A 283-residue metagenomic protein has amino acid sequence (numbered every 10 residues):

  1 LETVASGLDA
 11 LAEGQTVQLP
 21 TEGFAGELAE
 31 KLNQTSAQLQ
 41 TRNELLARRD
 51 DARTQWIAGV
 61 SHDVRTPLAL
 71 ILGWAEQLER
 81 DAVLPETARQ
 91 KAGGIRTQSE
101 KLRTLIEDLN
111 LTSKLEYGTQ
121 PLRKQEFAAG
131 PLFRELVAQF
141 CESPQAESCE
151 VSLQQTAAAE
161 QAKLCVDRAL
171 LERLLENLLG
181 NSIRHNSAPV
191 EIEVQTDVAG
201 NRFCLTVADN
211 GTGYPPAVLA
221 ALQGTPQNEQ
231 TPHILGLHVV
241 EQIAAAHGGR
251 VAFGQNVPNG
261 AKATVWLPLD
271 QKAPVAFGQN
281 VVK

Functional and structural regions predicted by a protein language model:
L1-A58, I71-E79, E100, I234 (+5 more regions): Membrane-proximal HAMP signal-relay module
Y117-L122, K163-V166: Conserved micro-motifs of the catalytic ATP-binding
G118, S143-Q155: Short conserved segments within the C-terminal catalytic ATPase subdomain
R123-A138: A conserved beta-strand-to-alpha-helix junction within the catalytic ATP-binding
S182-I183: Short helix-loop "hinge" at the ATP-lid/N-box region of the Bergerat-fold HATPase_c
D209: Acidic ATP/Mg2+-coordinating residue in the GHKL
